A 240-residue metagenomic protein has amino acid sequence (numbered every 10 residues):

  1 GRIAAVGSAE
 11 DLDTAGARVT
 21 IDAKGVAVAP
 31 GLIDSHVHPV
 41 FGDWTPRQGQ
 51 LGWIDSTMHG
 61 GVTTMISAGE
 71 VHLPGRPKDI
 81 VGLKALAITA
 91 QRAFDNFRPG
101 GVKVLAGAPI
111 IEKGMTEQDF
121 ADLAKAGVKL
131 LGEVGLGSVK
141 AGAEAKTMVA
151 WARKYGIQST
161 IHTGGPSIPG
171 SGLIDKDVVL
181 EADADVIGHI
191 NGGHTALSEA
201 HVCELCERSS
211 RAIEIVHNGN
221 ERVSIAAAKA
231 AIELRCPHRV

Functional and structural regions predicted by a protein language model:
G1, G25, H36, T57 (+3 more regions): Divalent metal-coordination and catalytic microenvironments
G1-A29: Histidine-rich, glycine-flanked metal-binding segment
V26-Q50: Di-metal (Zn2+ and/or Mg2+/Mn2+) metal-binding site signature of metallo-dependent hydrolases with the MBL/beta-CASP
A29, I80-V102, V149-I161, L205-S210: Alpha-helix-loop-beta-strand connector modules within alpha/beta enzyme cores
L32, V37, V62, V128 (+2 more regions): A structural motif
P46-I54, E112-L123, P169-V178, E199: Short, acidic/polar
I54-S138: Divalent-metal coordination cores built from histidine and acidic residues
L130-V240: Active-site core of metal-dependent hydrolases
